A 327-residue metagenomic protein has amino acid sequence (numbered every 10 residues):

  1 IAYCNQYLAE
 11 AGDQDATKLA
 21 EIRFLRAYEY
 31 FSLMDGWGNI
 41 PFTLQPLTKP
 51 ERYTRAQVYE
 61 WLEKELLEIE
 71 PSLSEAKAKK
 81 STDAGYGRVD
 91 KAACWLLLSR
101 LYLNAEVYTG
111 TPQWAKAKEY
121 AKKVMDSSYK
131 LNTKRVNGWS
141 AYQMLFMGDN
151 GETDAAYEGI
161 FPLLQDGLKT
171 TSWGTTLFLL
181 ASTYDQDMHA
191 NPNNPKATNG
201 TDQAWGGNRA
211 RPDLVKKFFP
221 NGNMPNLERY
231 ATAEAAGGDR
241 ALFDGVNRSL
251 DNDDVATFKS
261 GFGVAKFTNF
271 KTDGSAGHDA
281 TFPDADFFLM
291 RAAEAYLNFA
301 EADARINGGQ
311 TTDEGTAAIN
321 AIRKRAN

Functional and structural regions predicted by a protein language model:
I1, R209-A292: Flexible, polar/acidic helix-loop-strand segments at domain edges
I1-W37, T48-E60, L66-S81, F270-F287 (+1 more regions): Conserved, well-structured interaction surfaces
M34-P41, K77, N104-G110, R305-G309: Short coil/turn linking the two alpha-helices of tandem helical-hairpin repeats
L97-V107, K118-V215: Polar, glycine-rich mid-to-C-terminal structural blocks that act as macromolecule-binding/assembly scaffolds
